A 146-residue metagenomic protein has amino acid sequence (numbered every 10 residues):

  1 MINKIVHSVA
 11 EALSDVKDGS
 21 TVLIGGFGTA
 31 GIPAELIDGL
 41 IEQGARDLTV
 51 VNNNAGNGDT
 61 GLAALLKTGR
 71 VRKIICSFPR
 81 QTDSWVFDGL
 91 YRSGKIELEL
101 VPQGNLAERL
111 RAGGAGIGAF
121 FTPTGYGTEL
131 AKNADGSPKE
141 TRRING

Functional and structural regions predicted by a protein language model:
M1-G146: Conserved alpha/beta enzyme-core scaffold
